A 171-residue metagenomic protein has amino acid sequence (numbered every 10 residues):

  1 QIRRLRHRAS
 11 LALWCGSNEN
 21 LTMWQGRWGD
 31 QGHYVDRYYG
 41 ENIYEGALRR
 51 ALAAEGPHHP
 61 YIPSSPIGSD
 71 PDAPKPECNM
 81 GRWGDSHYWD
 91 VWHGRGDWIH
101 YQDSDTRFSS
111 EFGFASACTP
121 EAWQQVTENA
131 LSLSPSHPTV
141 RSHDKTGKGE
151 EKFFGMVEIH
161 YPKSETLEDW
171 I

Functional and structural regions predicted by a protein language model:
Q1-N79: Active-site neighborhood of glycoside hydrolase catalytic domains
W14, I43-A53, I62-S65, S69-D72 (+1 more regions): Substrate-binding clefts and catalytic carboxylate motifs of secreted carbohydrate-active enzymes
G84: Catalytic cores of carbohydrate-active enzymes
